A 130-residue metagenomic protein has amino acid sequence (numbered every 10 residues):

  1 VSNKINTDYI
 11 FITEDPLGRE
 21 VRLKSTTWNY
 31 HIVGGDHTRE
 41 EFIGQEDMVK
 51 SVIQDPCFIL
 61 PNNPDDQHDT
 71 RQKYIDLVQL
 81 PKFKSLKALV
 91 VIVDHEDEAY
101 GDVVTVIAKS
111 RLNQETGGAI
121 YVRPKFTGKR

Functional and structural regions predicted by a protein language model:
V1-R130: Ribonuclease/tRNase effector modules and their secretory precursors
